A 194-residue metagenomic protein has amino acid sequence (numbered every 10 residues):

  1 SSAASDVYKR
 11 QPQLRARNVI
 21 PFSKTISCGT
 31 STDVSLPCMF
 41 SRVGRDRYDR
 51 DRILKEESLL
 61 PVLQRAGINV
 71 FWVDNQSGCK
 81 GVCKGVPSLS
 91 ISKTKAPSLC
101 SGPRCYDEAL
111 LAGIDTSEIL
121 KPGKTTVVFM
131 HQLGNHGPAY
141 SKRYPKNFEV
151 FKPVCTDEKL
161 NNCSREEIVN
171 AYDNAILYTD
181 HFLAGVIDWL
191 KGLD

Functional and structural regions predicted by a protein language model:
S1-S5, N174-D194: Metal-dependent active-site segment of extracytoplasmic phospho-/sulfohydrolases and closely related
S2-T156: Active-site-proximal alpha/beta segments of enzymes that process anionic O-linked groups
F40, D157-V169: Short glycine/proline-rich turn/loop motifs
R47-R50, C100-S101, R165-I176, I187-K191: Active-site rim elements
R65-G67, K84-G85, E166, D188 (+1 more regions): Polar/charged alpha-helical tracts
